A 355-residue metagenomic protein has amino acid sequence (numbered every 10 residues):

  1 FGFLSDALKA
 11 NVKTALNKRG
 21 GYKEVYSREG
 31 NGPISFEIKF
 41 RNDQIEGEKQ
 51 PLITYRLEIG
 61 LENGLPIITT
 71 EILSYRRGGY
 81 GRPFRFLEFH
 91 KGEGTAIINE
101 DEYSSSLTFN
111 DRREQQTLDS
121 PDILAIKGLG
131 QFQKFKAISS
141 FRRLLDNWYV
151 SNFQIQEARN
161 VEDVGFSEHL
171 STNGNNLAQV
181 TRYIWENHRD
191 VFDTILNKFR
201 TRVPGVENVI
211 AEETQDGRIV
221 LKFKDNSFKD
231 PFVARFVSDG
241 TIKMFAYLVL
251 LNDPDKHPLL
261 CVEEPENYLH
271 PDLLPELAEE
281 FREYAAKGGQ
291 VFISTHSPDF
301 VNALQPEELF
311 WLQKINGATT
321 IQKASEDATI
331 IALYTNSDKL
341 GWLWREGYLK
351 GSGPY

Functional and structural regions predicted by a protein language model:
F1-I67: Conserved P-loop NTP-binding catalytic core
F1-R19, E71, M244-L250, E280 (+1 more regions): Phosphate-binding glycine-rich loops of NTP-binding sites
G2, E266-D272, H296-D299: Catalytic acidic motif of RecA-like/P-loop NTPases
G32-F36, N63, D146-N147, Q305-E308 (+1 more regions): Short glycine-/polar-rich loops that comprise or flank the Walker A/P-loop and associated switch/sensor motifs
I38-G47, S74-G78, F223-S227, K314: Short acidic, glycine-rich loop/turn motifs
I45-N197: Electropositive, glycine-dotted interaction segments that contact anionic polymers or phosphate-rich ligands
N176, W185, N197-N252, L259-D272: Conserved ABC ATPase signature
E276-Y355: C-terminal lobe/lid and adjacent interdomain/linker elements of RecA-like ASCE P-loop ATPase modules
